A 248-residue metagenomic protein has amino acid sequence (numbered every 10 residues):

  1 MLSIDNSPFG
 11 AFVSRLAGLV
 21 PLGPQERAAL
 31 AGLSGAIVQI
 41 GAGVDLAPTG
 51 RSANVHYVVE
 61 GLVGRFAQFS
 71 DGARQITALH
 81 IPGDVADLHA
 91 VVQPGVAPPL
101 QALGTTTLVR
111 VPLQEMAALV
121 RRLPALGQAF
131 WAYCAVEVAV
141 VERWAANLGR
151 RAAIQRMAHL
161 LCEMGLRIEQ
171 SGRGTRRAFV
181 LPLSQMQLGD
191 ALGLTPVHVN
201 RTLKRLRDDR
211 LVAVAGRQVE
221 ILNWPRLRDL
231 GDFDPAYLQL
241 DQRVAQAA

Functional and structural regions predicted by a protein language model:
M1-A42, V85, V91-V92: Cyclic nucleotide-binding regulatory module and flanking cytosolic helices
G35, S52-A53, F179: Short loop/turn microsegments at loop-to-beta-strand junctions
I37, L79, R110, P182 (+1 more regions): Short aromatic/basic micro-patch
V44-T105: Cyclic nucleotide-binding regulatory domains
R51, N147-R151, E220: Conserved phosphate/pyrophosphate-binding and hydrolysis machinery centered on Walker-type P-loop NTPases, extending
A78-R143: Cyclic-nucleotide recognition modules
R121-G193: Polybasic "coupling" helices that flank or enter modular domains
L166-A248: Phosphate-/nucleic-acid-contacting segments
